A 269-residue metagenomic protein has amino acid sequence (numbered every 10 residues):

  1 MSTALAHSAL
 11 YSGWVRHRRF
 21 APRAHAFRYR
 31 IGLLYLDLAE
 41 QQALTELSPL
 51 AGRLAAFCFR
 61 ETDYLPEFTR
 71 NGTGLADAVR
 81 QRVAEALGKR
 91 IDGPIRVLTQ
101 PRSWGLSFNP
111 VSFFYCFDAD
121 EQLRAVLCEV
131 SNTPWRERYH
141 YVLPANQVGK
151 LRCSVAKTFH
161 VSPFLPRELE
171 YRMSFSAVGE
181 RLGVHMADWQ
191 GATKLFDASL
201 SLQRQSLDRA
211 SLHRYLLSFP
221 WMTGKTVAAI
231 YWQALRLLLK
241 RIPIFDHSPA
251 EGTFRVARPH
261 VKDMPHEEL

Functional and structural regions predicted by a protein language model:
M1-L269: Mature, function-bearing regions of proteins
